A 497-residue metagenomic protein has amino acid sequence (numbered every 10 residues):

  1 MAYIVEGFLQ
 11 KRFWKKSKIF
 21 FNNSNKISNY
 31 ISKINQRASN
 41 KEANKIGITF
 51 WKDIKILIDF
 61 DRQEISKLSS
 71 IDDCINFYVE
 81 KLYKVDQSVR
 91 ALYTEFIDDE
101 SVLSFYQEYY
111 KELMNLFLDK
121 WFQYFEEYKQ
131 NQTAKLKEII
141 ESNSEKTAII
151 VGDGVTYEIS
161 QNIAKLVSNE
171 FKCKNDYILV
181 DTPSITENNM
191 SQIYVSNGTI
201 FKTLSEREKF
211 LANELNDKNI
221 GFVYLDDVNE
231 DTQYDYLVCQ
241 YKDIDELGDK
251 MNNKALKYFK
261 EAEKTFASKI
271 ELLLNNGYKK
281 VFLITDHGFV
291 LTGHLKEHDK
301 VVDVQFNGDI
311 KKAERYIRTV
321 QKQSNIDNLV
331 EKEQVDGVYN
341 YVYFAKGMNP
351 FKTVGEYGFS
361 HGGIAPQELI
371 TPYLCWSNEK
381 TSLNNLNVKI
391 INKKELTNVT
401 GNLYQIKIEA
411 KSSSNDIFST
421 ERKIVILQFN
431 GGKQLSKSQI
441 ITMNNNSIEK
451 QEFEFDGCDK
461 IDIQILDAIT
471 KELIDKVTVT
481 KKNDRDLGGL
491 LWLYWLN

Functional and structural regions predicted by a protein language model:
M1-N497: Feature captures the catalytic ectodomains and active-site-proximal regions of enzymes that hydrolyze or transfer
